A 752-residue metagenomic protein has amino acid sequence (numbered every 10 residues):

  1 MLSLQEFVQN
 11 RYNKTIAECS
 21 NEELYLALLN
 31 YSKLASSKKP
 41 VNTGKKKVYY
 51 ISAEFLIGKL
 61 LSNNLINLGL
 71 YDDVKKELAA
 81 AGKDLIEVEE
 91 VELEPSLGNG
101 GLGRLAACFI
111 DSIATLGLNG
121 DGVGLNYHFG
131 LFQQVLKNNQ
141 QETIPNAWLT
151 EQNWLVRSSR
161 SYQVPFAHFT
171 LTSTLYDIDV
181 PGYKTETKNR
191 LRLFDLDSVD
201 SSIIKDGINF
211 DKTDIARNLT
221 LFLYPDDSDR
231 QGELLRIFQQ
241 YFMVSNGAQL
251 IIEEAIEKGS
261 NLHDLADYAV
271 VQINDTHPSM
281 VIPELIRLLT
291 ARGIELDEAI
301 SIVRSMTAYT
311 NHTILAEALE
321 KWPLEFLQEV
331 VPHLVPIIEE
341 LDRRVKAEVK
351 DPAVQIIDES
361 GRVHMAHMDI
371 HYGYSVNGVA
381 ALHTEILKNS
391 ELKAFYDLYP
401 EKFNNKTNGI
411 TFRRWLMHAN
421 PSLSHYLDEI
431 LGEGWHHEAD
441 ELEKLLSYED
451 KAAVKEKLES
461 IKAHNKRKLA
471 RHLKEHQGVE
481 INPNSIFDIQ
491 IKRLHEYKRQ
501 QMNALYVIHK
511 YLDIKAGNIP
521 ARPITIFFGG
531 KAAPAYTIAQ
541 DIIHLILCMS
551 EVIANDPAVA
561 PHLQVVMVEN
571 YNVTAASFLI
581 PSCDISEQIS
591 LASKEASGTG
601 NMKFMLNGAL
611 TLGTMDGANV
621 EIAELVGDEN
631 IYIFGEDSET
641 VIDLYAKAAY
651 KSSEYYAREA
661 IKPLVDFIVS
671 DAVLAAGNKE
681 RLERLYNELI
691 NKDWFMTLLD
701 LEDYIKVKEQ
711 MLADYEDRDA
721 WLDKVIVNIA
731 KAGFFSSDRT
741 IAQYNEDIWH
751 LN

Functional and structural regions predicted by a protein language model:
M1-N752: A conserved ligand/cofactor-binding region detector
